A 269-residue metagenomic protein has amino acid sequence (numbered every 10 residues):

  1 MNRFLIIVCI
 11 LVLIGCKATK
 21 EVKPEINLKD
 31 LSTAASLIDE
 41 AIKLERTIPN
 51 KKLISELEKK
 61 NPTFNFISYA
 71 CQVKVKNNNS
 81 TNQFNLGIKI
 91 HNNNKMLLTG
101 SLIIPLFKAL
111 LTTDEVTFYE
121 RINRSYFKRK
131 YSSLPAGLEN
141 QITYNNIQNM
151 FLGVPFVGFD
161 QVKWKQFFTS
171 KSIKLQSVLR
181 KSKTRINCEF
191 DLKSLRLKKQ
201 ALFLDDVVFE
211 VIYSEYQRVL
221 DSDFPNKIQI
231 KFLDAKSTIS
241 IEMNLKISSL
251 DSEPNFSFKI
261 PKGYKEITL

Functional and structural regions predicted by a protein language model:
N2-V8: Sec-dependent signal peptide recognition, specifically the positively charged N-region followed immediately by
V12-G15: C-terminal motif of bacterial Sec signal peptides marking the signal peptidase cleavage site
K17-S80, K265-L269: N-terminal leader/targeting segments and the immediate start of mature chains
A18-E25, W164-L269: Gly/Pro-enriched, hydrophobic low-complexity segments that function as extracytoplasmic propeptides/linkers
E21, K95-N145: An acidic-aromatic
K59-I67, N79-N82, K89-H91, A109 (+2 more regions): Edge/loop elements at the starts and ends of beta-strands within beta-rich repeat scaffolds
R121-I186, I260-K262, T268: Flexible, processing/modification-adjacent segments and terminal tails in exported/periplasmic/extracellular proteins
